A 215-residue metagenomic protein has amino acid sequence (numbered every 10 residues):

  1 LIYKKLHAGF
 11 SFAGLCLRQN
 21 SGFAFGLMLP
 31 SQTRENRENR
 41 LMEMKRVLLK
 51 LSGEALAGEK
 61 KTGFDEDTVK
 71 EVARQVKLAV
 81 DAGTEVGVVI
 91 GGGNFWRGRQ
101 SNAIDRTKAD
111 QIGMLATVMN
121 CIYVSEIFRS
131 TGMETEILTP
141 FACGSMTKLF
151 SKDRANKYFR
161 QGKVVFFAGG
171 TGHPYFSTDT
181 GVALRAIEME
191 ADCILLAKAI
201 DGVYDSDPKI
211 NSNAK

Functional and structural regions predicted by a protein language model:
K5, N20, T33-N39: Polybasic, lysine-rich low-complexity intrinsically disordered segments
R40-E85: N-terminal glycine-/serine-/threonine-rich phosphate-binding loop
L48-S52, I90-G91, L138-T139, F167-G170 (+1 more regions): Short beta-strand segments
K50, R99-T107, A142-V164, P174-K215: Active-site phosphate/oxyanion-binding loops
V80-A82, I122-T131, L184-D192: Alpha-helix C-terminal capping segments
W96-M119: A charged helix-plus-loop insertion that forms the helical arch/lid used to bind and gate nucleic-acid substrates
